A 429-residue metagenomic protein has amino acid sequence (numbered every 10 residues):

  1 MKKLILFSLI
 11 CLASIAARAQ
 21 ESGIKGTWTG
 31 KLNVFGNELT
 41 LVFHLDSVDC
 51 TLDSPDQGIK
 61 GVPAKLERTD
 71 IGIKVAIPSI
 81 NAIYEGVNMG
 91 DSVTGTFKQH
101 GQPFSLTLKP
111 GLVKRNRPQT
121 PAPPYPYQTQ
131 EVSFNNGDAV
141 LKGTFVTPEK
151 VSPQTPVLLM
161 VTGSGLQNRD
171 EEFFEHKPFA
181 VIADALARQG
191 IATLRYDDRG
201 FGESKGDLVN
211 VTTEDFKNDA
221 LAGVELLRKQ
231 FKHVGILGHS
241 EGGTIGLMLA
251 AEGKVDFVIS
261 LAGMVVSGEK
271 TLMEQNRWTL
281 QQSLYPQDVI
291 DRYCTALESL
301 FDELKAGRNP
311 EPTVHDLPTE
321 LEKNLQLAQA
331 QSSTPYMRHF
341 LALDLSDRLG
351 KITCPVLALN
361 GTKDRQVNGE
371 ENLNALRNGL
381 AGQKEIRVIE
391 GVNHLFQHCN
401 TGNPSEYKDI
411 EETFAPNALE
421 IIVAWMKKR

Functional and structural regions predicted by a protein language model:
S22-N88, T96-K98, Q119, V157: Central antiparallel beta-sheet cores of small beta-barrel/beta-sandwich binding domains
V113-P153: N-terminal cap/lid segment of alpha/beta-hydrolase-fold proteins
Q154-S164: Short beta-strand element of the alpha/beta-hydrolase
E172-T193: Short amphipathic alpha-helix adjacent to the substrate-entry channel of hydrolases
V209-Q230: Alpha/beta-hydrolase active-site loop
L261-K351: Accessory cap/linker subdomain of secreted extracellular hydrolases
I352, A358-N360: Short beta-strand/loop motif that positions the catalytic acidic residue of the alpha/beta-hydrolase fold
C354, V367-N378: Short alpha-helix in the alpha/beta-hydrolase fold that links the catalytic acid
